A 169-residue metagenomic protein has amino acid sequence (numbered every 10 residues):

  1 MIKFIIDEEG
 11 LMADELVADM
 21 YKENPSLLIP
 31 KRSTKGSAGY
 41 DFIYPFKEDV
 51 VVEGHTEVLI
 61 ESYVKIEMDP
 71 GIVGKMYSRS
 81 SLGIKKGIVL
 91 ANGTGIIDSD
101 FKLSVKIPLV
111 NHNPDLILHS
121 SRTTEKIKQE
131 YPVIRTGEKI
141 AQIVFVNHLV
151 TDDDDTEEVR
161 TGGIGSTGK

Functional and structural regions predicted by a protein language model:
M1-K169: DUTPase catalytic domain/fold
